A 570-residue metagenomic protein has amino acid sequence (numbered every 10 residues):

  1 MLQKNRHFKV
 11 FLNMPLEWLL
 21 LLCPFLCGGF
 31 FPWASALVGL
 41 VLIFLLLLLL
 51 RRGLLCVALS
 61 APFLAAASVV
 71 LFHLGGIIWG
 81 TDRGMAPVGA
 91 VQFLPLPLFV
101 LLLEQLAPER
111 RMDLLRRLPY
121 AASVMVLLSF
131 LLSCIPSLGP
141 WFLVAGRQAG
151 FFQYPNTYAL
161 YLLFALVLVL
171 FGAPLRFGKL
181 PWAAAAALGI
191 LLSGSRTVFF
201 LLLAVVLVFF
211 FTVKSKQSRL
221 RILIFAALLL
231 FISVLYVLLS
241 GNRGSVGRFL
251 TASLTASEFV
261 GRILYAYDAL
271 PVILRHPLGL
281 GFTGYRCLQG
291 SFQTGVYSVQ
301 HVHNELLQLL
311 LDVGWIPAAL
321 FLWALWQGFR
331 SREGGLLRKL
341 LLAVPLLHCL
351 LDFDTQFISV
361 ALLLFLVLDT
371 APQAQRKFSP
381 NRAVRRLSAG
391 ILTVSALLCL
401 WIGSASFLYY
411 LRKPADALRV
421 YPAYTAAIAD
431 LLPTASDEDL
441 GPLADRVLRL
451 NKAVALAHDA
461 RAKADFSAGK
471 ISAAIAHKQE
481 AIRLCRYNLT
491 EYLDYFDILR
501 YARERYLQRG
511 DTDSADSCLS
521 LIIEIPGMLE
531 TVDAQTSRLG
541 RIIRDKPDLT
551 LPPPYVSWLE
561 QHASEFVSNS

Functional and structural regions predicted by a protein language model:
M1-Y120, G172-G178, L207-I224, P372-A473 (+7 more regions): Transmembrane signal-anchor hairpin modules in multi-pass inner-membrane enzymes, especially those that act on
N13-G29, L37-L48, V70-I77, G89-L102 (+7 more regions): Alpha-helical transmembrane segments of multi-pass inner-membrane proteins
G29, G80-R83, A145-Y158, L254 (+3 more regions): Short aromatic-rich membrane-water interface segments that cap or initiate transmembrane helices in multi-pass membrane
L106, P140-V144, E258-G261, Y265 (+3 more regions): Juxtamembrane loop-helix boundary motifs flanking transmembrane segments in multi-pass membrane proteins
R147-F151, V205-V206, S233-Y267, L408-A417: Flexible juxtamembrane loops connecting transmembrane helices in multi-pass membrane enzymes that build or modify
S195, Y285, E305-L306, D312: Extended, hydrophobic alpha-helical segments in both membrane/secreted and soluble proteins
G261-V299, V313-A319: TM-adjacent membrane-interface loops and short helices in multi-pass inner/ER membrane proteins
F321-P414: Long, contiguous interaction/recruitment modules in multidomain scaffold/adaptor proteins
